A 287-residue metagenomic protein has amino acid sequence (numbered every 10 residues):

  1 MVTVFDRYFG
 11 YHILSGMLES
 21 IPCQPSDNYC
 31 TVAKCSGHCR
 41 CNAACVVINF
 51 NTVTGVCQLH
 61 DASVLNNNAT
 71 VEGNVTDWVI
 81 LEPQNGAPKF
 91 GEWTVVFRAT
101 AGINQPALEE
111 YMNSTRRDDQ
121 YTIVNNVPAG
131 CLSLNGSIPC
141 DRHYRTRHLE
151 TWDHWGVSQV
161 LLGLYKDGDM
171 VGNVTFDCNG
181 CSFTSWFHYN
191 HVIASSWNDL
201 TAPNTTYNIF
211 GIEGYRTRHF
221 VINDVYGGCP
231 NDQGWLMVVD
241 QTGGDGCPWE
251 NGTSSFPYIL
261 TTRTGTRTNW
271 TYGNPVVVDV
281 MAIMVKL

Functional and structural regions predicted by a protein language model:
M1-P88: Extracellular disulfide-rich cysteine clusters
Q84-L287: Mature extracellular or lumenal effector domains of secreted proteins and single-pass membrane receptors/adhesion
